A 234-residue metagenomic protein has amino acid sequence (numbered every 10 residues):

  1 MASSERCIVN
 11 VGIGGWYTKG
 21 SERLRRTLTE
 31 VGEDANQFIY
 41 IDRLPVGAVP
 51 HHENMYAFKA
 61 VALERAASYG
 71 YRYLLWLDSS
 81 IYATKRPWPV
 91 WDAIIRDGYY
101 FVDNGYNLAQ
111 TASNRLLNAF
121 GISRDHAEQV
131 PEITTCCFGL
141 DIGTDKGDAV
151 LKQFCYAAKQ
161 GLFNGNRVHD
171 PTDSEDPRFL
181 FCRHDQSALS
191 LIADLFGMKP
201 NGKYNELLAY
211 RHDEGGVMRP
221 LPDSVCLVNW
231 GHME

Functional and structural regions predicted by a protein language model:
M1-R72, R178-R183, F196-G197, L221 (+1 more regions): N-terminal anchoring/stem segment of glycosyltransferases
S4, E33, A83-K85, F120-E234: A glycosyltransferase accessory/donor-loop signature
G12-G15, I81, I142: Short, flexible loop/turn elements at secondary-structure junctions
R25, W91-D92, S190-A193: Non-transmembrane alpha-helical segments in soluble domains of secreted/periplasmic/extracellular proteins
N36-Y40, L75-D78, Y100-D103, G139 (+1 more regions): A structural signal for short, well-ordered beta-strand segments and their strand-loop junctions that often border
L44-V49, N107-A109, L207-R211: A short acidic, often aromatic-flanked loop/helix-cap motif at beta-alpha or helix-coil junctions that lines enzyme
P50-H51, E64, W88-W91, N118-A127: Short secondary-structure capping micro-motifs at structural edges
K59-R115: GT-A fold catalytic core of metal-dependent nucleotide-sugar glycosyltransferases, centered on the diacidic
